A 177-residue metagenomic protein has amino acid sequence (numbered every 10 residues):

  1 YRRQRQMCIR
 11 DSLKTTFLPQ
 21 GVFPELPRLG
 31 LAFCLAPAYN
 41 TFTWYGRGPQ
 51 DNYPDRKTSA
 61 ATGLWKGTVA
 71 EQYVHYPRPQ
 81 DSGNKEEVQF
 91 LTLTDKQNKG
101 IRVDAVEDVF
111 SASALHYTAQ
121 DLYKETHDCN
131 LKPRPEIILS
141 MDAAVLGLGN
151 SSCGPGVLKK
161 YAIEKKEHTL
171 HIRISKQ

Functional and structural regions predicted by a protein language model:
R3-Q6, R10-Q177: Beta-strand/loop-rich accessory regions of lumenal/periplasmic or secreted enzymes, predominantly carbohydrate-active
